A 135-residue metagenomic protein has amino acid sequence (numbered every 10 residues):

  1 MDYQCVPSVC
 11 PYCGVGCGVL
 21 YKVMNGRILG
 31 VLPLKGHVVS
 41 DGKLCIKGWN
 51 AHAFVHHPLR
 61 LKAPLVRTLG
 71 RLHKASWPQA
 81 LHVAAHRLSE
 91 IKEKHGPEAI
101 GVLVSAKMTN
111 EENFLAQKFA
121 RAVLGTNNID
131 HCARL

Functional and structural regions predicted by a protein language model:
M1-L135: N-terminal export/assembly segments and adjacent metallocofactor-ligating motifs of anaerobic energy-metabolism
